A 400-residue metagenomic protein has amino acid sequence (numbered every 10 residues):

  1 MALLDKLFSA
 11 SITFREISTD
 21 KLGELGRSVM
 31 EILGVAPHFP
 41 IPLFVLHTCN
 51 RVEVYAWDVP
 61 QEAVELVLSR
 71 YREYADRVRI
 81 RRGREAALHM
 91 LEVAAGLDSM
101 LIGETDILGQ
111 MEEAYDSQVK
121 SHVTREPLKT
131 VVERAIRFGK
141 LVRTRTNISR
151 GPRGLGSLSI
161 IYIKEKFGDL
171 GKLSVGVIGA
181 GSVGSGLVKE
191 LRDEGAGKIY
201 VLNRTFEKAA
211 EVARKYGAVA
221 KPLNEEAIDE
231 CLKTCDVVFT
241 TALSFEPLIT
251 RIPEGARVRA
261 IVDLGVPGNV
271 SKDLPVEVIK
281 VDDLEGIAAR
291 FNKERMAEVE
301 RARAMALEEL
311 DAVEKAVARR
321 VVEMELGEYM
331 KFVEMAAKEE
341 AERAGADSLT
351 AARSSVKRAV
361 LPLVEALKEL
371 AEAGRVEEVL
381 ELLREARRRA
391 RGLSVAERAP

Functional and structural regions predicted by a protein language model:
A2-V29: Short glycine-/aliphatic-rich beta-strand segments at the starts of folded cytosolic domains
I12-F14, V54-V59: Short beta-strand-to-loop capping motifs
G34, Y74-K166: Glycine/serine-rich phosphate-binding loop and adjoining beta1-alpha1 elements at the start of nucleotide-handling
P42-T48: Short beta-strand
E62-Y74: Short amphipathic alpha-helices in soluble, non-transmembrane regions that often serve as interface/regulatory elements
A135, G151-G156, I160-R192, A196 (+1 more regions): Glycine-rich adenosine-cofactor-binding loop
A213-N292: Rossmann-like adenosine-cofactor binding region
A256, A260, L264-E381, L393-P400: Adenosine-phosphate binding glycine-rich loop
